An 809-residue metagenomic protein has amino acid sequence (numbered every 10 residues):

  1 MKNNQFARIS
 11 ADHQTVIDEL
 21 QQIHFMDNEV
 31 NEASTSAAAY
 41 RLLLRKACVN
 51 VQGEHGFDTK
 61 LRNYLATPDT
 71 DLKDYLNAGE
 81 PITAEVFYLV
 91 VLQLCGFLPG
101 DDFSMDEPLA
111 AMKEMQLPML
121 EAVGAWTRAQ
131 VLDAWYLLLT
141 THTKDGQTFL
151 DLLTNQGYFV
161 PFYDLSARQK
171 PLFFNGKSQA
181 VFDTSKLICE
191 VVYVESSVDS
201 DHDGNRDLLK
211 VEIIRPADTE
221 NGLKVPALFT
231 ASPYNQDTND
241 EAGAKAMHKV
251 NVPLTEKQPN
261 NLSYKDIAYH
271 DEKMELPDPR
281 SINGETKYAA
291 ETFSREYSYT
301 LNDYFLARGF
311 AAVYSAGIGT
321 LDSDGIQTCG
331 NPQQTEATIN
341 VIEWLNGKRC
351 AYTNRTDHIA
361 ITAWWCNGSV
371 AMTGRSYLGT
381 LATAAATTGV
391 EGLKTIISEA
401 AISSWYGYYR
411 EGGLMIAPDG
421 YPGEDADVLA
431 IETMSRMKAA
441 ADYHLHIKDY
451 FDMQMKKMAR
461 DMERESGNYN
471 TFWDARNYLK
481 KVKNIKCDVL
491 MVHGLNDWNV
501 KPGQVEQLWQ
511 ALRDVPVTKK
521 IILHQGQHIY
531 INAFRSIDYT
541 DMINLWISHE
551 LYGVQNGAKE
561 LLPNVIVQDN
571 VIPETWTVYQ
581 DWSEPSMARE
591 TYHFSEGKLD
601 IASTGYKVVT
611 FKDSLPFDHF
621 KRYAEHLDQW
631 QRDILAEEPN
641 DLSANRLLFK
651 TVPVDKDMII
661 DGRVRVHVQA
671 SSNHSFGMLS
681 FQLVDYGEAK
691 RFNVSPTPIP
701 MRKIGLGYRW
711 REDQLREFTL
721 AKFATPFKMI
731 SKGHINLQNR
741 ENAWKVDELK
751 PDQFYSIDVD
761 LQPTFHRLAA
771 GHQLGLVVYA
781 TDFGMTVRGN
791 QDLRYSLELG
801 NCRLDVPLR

Functional and structural regions predicted by a protein language model:
K2, I537, M542-L551, Q555-R809: C-terminal, loop-rich substrate-recognition/catalytic regions characterized by aromatic stacking residues
F6, S10-V49, H55-F57, L65-E80 (+10 more regions): Accessory cap/linker subdomain of secreted extracellular hydrolases
N175-A227, P233, E241-A244, K249-T286 (+2 more regions): N-terminal cap/lid segment of alpha/beta-hydrolase-fold proteins
A217-V225, I326-Q333, N340-A371, S376: Gly/Ser-rich "nucleophile elbow"/oxyanion-hole loop immediately N-terminal to the catalytic nucleophile in hydrolases
G309-D322: Conserved alpha/beta-hydrolase
I485, M491-H493, D497: Short beta-strand/loop motif that positions the catalytic acidic residue of the alpha/beta-hydrolase fold
W498-Q504: Conserved alpha/beta-hydrolase "acid-adjacent" motif
R513-I529: Catalytic histidine neighborhood in serine/cysteine hydrolases with alpha/beta-hydrolase-type architecture
